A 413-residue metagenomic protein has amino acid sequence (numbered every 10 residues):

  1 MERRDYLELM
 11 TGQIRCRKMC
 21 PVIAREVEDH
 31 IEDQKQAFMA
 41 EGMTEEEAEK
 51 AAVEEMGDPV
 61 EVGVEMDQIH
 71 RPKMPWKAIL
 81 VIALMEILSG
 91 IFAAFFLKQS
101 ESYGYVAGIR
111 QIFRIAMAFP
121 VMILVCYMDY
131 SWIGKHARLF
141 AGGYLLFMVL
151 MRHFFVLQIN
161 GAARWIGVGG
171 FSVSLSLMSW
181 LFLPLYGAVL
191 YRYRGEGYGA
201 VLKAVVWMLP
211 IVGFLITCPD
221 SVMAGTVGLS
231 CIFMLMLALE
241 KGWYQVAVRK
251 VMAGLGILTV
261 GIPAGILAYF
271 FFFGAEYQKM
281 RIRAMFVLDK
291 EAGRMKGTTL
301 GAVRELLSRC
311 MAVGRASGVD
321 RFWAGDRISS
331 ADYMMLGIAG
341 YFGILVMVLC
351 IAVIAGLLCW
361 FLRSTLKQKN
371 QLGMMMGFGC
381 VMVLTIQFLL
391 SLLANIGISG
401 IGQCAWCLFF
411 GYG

Functional and structural regions predicted by a protein language model:
M1-L84: Soluble N-terminal domains of membrane-associated systems
K50-N160, M208-L209, L349, V381-T385 (+1 more regions): A structural signal for hydrophobic alpha-helical transmembrane segments in multi-pass membrane proteins
A107-I133, W180-Y193, F233-Y244, C359: Transmembrane alpha-helical segments and their membrane-water interfaces
F113-A118, A339-F361: Hydrophobic alpha-helical transmembrane segments
K203-G213, V222-Y269: Hydrophobic alpha-helical segments of polytopic membrane proteins
A247-V346: Hydrophobic, glycine- and aromatic-enriched re-entrant/interface helices and adjoining loop segments
S364-G400: Loop-to-helix entry and N-terminal half of a specific, functionally important transmembrane alpha helix in multi-pass
A394, I401-G413: A juxtamembrane structural motif centered on a specific transmembrane helix
